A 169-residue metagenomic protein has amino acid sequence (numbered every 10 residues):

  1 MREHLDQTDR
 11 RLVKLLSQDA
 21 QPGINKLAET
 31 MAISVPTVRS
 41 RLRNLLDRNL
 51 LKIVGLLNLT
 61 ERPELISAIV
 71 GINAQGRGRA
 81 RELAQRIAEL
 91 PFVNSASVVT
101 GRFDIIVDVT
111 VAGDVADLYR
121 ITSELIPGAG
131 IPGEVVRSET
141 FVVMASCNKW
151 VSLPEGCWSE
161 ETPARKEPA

Functional and structural regions predicted by a protein language model:
M1-A169: A compositional/biophysical signature of low hydrophobicity enriched in polar/charged and small residues
